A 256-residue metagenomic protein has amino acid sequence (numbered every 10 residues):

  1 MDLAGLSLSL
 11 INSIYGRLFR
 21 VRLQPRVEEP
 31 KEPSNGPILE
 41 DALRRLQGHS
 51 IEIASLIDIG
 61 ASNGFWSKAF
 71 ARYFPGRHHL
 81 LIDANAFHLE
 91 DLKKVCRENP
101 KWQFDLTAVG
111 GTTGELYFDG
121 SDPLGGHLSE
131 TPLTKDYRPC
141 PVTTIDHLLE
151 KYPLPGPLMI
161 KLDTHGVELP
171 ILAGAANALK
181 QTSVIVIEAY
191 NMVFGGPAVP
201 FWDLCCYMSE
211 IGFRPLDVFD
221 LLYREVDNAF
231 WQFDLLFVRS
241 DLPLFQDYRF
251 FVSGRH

Functional and structural regions predicted by a protein language model:
M1-H256: Phosphate/nucleotide-binding beta-alpha loop and adjacent structural elements of enzyme active sites
